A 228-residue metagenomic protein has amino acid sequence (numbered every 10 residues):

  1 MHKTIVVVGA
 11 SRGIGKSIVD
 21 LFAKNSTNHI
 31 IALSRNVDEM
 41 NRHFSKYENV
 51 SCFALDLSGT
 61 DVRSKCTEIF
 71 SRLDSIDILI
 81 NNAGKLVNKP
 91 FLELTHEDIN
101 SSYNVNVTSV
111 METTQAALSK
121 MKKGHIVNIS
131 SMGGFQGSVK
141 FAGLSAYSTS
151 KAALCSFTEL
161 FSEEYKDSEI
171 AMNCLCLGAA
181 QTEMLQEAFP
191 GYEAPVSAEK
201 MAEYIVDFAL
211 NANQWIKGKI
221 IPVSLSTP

Functional and structural regions predicted by a protein language model:
S11, V19: N-terminal Rossmann NAD(P)H-binding glycine-rich loop of SDR-like oxidoreductase domains
S26-N41: Conserved glycine-rich Rossmann-like NAD(P)H-binding loop of the short-chain dehydrogenase/reductase
K46-T60: Rossmann-fold cofactor-recognition segment
N82-N88: Conserved NAD(P)H cofactor-binding loop of Rossmann-fold oxidoreductase domains
P90-F91, D98-N100: Substrate-binding pocket helix/loop in short-chain dehydrogenase/reductase
V127-A153, T158-E159, E163-K166, A179: Catalytic loop of short-chain dehydrogenase/reductase
C174-L175, P190-P228: C-terminal helical subdomain
